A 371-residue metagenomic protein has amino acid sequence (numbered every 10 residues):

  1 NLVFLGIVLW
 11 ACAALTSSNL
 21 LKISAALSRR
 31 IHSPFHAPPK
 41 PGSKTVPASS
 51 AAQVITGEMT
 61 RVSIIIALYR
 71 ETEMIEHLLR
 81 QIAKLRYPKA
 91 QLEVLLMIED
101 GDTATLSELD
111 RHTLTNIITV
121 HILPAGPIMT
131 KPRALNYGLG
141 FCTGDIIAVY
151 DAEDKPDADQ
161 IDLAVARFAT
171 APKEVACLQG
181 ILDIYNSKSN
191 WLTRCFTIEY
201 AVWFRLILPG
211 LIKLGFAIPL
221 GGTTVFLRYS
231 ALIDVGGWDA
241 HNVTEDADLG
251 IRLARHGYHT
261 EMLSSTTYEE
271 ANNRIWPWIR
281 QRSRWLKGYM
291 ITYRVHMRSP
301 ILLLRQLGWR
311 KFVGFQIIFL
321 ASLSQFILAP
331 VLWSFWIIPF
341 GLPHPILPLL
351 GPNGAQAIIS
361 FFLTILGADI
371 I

Functional and structural regions predicted by a protein language model:
V3-R29, P41-S43, V54, I317-I371: Membrane-embedded multi-pass helical conduit in multi-pass membrane proteins, especially envelope-biosynthetic
T16-I64, L68-Q91: N-terminal signal-anchor transmembrane helix
T60-S63, E93, I233, D248: Cell-envelope/extracellular polymer assembly enzymes that use nucleotide-activated donors
A83-G126: Acidic donor-binding segment of Leloir-type glycosyltransferases
D110-G140, G144, A158-V243, I275 (+1 more regions): Long helical/loop segments within the catalytic core of UDP-sugar-dependent glycosyltransferases, especially the large
I147: Short aromatic/hydrophobic "clamp" motif used to bind/position activated sugar donors
D151-K155, W238-H241, L253: The conserved acidic donor/metal-binding loop of glycosyltransferases
G250-Y268: Catalytic donor-sugar/metal-binding loop of nucleotide-sugar-dependent glycosyltransferases
